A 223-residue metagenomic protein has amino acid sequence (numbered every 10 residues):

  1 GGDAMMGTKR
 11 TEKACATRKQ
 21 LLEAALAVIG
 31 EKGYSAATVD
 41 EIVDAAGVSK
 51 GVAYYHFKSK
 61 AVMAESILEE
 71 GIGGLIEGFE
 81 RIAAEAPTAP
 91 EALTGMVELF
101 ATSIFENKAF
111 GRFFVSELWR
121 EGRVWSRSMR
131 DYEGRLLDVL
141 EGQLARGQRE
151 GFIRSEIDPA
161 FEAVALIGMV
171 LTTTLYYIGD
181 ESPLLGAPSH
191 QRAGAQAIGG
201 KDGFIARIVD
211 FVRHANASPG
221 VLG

Functional and structural regions predicted by a protein language model:
G1-A16, A27, G179, H190-R192 (+1 more regions): N-terminal intrinsically disordered/low-complexity leader segments
A16, Q20, A24, V28-V62 (+1 more regions): Helix-turn-helix
A24-V28, A45, S103, V139 (+1 more regions): Short amphipathic alpha-helical elements of helix-turn-helix/winged-helix folds
E31-S35, E85-A86, N107, E150 (+1 more regions): Short coil/turn segments at alpha/beta junctions that flank glycine-rich nucleotide-binding fingerprints
F57, S116-E121: Short helix-capping/turn signature of helix-turn-helix
S66, E80-A109, P159-L166, I205: Hydrophobic alpha-helical connector segments
E69-G74: Short, basic, alpha-helical segments at the C-terminal edge of helix-turn-helix-like DNA-binding modules
A109-S116, S126, R130, Q148-F211 (+1 more regions): Hydrophobic/aromatic-rich alpha-helical bundle segments in the mid-to-C-terminal region
